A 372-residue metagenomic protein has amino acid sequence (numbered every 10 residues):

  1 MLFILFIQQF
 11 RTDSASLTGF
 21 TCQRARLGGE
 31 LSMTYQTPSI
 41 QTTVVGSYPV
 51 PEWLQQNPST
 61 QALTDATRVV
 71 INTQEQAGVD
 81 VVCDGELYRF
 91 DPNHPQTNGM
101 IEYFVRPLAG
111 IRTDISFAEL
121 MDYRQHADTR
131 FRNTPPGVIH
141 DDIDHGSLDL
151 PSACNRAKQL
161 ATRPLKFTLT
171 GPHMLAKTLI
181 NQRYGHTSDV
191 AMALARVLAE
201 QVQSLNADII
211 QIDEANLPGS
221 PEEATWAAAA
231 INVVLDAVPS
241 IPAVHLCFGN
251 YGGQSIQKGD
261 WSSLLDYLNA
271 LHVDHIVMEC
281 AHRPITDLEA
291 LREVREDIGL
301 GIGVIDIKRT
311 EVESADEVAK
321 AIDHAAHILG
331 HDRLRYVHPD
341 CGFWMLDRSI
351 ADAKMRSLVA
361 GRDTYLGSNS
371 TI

Functional and structural regions predicted by a protein language model:
M1-Q8: Hydrophobic alpha-helical signal peptides and transmembrane signal-/tail-anchor segments that drive secretory-pathway
Q8-Q9, Q23: Low-complexity, intrinsically disordered or signal/transmembrane-proximal segments
S14-S32: Short, Lys/Arg-enriched N-terminal segments with co-localized hydrophobic residues within the first ~10-30 amino acids
G28-I372: Domain-level signal for soluble alpha/beta catalytic cores
